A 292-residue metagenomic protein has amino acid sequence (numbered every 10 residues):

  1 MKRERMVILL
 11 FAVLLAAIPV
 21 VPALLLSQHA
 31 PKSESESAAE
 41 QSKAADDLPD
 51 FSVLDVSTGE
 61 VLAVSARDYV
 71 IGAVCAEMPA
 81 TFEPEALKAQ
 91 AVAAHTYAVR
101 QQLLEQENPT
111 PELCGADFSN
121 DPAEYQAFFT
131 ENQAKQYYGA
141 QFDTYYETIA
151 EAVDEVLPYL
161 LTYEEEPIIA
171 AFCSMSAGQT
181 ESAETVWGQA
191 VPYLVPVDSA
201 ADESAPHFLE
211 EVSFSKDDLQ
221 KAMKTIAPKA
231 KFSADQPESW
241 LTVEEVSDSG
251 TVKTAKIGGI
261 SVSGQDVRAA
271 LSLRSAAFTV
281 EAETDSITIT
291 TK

Functional and structural regions predicted by a protein language model:
M1-K292: Conserved, single-site charged/polar hotspot
